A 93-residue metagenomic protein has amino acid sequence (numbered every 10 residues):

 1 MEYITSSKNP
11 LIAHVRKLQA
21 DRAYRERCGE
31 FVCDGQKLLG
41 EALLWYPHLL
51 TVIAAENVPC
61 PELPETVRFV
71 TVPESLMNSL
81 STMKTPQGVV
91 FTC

Functional and structural regions predicted by a protein language model:
M1-V58: Boundary-proximal intrinsically disordered activation/regulatory segments immediately upstream of a helical core
E62-C93: Glycine/small-residue-rich loop that forms an oxyanion/phosphate-binding "nest" at active or ligand-binding sites
